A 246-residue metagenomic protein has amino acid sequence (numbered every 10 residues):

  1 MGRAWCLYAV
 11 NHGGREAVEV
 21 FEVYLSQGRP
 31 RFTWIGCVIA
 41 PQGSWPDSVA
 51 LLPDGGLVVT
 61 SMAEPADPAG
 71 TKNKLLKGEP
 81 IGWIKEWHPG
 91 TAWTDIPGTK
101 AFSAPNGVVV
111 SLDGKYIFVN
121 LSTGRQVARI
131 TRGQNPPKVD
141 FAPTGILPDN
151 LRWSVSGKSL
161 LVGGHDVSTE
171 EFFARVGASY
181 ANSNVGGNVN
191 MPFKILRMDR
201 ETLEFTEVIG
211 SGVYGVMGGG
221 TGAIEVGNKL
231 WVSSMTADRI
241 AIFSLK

Functional and structural regions predicted by a protein language model:
M1-G2, W34, I39-L57, A63-P65 (+4 more regions): Beta-rich, blade/repeat-based domains predominating in secreted/periplasmic proteins but also intracellular
C6-A9, G56-V58, Y116-V119, S159-V162 (+1 more regions): Conserved beta-propeller blade signature
Y8-H12, V59-E79, V162-N190, I242-F243: Short, conserved, GDST-rich strand-edge loop motifs in beta-rich repeat architectures
G13, Y24, A63-E64, T123 (+3 more regions): Residue-level signature of beta-propeller blades and closely related beta-rich strand-turn architectures in secreted
R15-Q27, L75-P89, G186-E201: Beta-propeller blade signature
F21-P30, I130-Q134, M198-T202, S244-K246: Short loop/turn segments immediately following beta-strands, especially the blade-tip and inter-blade linker loops
G145-V213: Loop/turn-rich, solvent-exposed surfaces of beta-rich toroidal or solenoidal domains
G219-K246: Blade-level signature of beta-propeller repeat domains, shared across WD40, Kelch, NHL, RCC1 and BNR/Asp-box propellers
